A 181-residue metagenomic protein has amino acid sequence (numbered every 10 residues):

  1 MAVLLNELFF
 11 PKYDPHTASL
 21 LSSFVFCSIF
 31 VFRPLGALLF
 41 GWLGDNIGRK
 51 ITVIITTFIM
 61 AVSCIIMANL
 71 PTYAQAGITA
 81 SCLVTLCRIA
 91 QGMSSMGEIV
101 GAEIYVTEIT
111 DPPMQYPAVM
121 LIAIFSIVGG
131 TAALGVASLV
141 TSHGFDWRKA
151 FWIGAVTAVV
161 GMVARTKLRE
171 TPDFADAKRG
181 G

Functional and structural regions predicted by a protein language model:
A2-L35, V53, C82: Extracellular/periplasmic helix-loop-helix junction of adjacent transmembrane segments in MFS-like secondary
P11, F58-G77: C-terminal ends and interior cores of transmembrane alpha-helices in multi-pass membrane transporters/permeases
N46-F58: Cytoplasmic membrane-interface "Motif A"-like loop-to-helix N-cap segments of 12-TM Major Facilitator Superfamily
G77-I124: Cytoplasmic helix-loop-helix junction between adjacent transmembrane helices in 12-TM secondary transporters
S94-S95, M114-S142, V156-A158: Glycine-rich segments within core transmembrane alpha-helices of 12-TM secondary carriers
W147-A164: Symmetry-related core transmembrane helices of the 12-TM Major Facilitator Superfamily/SLC fold
T166-G181: Flexible cytoplasmic inter-helical loops of multi-pass small-molecule transporters
